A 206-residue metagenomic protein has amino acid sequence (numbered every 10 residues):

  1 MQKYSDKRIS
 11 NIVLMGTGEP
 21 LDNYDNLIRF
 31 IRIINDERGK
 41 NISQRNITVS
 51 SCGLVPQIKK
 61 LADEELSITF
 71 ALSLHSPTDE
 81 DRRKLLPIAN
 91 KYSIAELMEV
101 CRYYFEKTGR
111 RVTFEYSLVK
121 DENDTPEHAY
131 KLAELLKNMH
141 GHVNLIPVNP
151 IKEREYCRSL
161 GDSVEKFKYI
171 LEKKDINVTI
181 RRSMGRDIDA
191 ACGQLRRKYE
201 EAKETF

Functional and structural regions predicted by a protein language model:
Q2-K174, R181: Conserved AdoMet/S-adenosylmethionine-binding subsite of the radical SAM
K173, G185-F206: Radical SAM enzyme core and accessory elements
V178-T179, G193: Short alpha-helical segments used as structural interaction elements across diverse proteins
